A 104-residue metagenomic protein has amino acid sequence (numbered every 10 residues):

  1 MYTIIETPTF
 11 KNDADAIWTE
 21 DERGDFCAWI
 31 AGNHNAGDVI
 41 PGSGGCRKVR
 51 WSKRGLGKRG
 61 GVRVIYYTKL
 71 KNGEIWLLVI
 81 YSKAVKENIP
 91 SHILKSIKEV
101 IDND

Functional and structural regions predicted by a protein language model:
M1-D21: Arg/Lys-rich, positively charged N-terminal/basic patches that mediate binding to nucleic acids
T3, R47, E87: Residues that recognize and position ribonucleotide moieties
N12, W51, I80: Short glycine-centered, acidic/aromatic-flanked micro-motifs in structured strand/loop junctions that mark active-site
E20-A36, V85-S91, I97: Short, charge- and proline-biased low-complexity linear segments that act as flexible interaction/docking motifs
A28-K58: A short, surface-exposed loop/turn module that caps and links secondary-structure elements
R54-L56, Y67-L70: Short polar/acidic secondary-structure junctions
G60-V64: Short, surface-exposed coil-to-beta transition loops
T68-D104: Enriched for short, Lys/Arg-rich terminal
